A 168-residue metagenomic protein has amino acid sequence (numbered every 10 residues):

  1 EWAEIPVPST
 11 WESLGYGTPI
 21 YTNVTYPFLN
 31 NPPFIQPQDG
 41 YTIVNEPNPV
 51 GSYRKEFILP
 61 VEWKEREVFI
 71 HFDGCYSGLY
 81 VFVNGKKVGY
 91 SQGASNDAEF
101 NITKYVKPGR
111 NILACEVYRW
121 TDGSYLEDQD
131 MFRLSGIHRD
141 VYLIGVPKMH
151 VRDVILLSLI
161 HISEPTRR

Functional and structural regions predicted by a protein language model:
E1-F34, I112-W120, L143: Accessory carbohydrate-binding/adhesion or oligomerization-edge regions at the termini of glycan-active proteins
W2, I43-D153: Accessory beta-strand-rich segments of carbohydrate-active enzymes
L29-N31, V50, L159: N-terminal leader/targeting segments
Q36-G40: Short glycine/threonine/proline-enriched tight-turn/helix- or strand-capping micro-motif at secondary-structure
S158-R168: Residue-level detector of conserved catalytic or cofactor/ligand-binding positions in enzyme active sites
